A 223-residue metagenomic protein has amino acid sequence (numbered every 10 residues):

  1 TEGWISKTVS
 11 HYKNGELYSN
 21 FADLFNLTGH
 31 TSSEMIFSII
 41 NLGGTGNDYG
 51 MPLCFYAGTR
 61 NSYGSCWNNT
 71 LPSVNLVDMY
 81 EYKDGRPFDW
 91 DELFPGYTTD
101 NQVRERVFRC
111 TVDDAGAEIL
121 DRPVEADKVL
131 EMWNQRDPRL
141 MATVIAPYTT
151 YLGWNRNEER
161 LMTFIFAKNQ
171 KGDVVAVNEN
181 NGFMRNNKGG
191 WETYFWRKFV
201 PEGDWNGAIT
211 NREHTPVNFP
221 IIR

Functional and structural regions predicted by a protein language model:
T1-E179: An aromatic- and glycine-enriched ligand-binding surface/loop that stacks and positions planar moieties
R109, V129, N134, A146-T150 (+1 more regions): Conserved, well-structured interaction surfaces
